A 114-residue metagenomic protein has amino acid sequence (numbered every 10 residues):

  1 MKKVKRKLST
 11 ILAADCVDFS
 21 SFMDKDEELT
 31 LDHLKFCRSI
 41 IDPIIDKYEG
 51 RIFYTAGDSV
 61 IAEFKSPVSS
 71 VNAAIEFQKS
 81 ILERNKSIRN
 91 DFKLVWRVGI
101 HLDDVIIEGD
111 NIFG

Functional and structural regions predicted by a protein language model:
M1-A73, K79-S80: Catalytic NTP-binding/metal-coordinating core of nucleotidyl cyclase/transferase enzymes
S39-D42, I61-G114: Catalytic beta-strand-to-alpha-helix segment of the class III nucleotidyl cyclase homology domain
